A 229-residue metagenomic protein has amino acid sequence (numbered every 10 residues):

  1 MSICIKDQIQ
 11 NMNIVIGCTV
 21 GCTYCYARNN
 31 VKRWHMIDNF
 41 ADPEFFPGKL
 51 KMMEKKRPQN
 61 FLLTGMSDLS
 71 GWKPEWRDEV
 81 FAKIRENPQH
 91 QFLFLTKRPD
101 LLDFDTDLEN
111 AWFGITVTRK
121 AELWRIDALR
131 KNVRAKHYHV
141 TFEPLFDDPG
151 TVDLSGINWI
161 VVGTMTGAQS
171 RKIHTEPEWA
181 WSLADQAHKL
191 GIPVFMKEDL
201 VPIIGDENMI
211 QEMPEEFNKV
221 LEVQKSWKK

Functional and structural regions predicted by a protein language model:
M1-I9, F146, T151-K229: Auxiliary Fe-S-binding modules of radical SAM enzymes
M1-W112, K120-R134, P149-L154: Conserved Radical SAM active-site core
F61-L63, F92-F94, F113-I115, Y138-F142 (+2 more regions): Hydrophobic faces of well-ordered beta-strands that scaffold small-molecule active sites in alpha/beta enzyme cores
S67, R98-D100, V117-R119, P144-F146 (+2 more regions): Active-site-proximal loop/turn and secondary-structure-junction residues that shape catalytic pockets, frequently
W72, F142, E176-P177: Nucleic-acid endo/exonuclease domains
E79-A82, L129-H137, H174-Q186: Long, well-ordered alpha-helical scaffolding segments within enzyme catalytic domains, especially pronounced
E86-F92, R134-H137, A184-V194: Structural alpha-beta junctions
T118, E122, I173-E176: Short capping loops/turns at secondary-structure boundaries
